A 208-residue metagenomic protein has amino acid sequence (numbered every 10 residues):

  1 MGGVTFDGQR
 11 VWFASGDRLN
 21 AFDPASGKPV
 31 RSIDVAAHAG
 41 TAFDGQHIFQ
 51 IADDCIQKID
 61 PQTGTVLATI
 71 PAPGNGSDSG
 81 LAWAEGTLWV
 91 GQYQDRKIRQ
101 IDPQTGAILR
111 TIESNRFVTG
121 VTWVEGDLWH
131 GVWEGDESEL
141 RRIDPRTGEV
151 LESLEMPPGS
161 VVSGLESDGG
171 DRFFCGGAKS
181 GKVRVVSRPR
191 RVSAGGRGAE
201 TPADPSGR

Functional and structural regions predicted by a protein language model:
M1-G8, V35-G45, A52, P73-E85 (+2 more regions): Beta-rich, blade/repeat-based domains predominating in secreted/periplasmic proteins but also intracellular
V11-D17, F49-D54, V90-D95, H130-G135 (+1 more regions): Conserved beta-strand positions in repeat-built beta-propeller and related beta-rich domains
D23-G27, D60-G64, D102-G106, D144-G148 (+1 more regions): Short loop/turn segments that connect beta-strands within beta-propeller blades
K28-I33, T65-P71, A107-I112, E149-E155 (+1 more regions): A short beta-strand motif characteristic of beta-propeller blades
V118-V124, H130-S138: Loop/turn-rich, solvent-exposed surfaces of beta-rich toroidal or solenoidal domains
V162-R208: Blade-level signature of beta-propeller repeat domains, shared across WD40, Kelch, NHL, RCC1 and BNR/Asp-box propellers
